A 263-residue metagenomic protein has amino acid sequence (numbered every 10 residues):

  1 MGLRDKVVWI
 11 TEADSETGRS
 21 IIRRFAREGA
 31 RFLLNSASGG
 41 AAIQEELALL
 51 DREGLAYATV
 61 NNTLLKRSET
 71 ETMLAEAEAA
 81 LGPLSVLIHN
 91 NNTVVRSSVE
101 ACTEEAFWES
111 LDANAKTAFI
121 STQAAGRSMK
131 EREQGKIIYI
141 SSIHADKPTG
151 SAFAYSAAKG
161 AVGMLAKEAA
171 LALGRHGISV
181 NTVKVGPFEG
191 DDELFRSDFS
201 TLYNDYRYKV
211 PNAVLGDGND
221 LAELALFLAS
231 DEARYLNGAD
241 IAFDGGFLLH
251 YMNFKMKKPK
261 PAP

Functional and structural regions predicted by a protein language model:
D14-S15: Conserved glycine-rich cofactor-binding loop
S98-L111, Y206: Substrate-binding pocket helix/loop in short-chain dehydrogenase/reductase
T122, A158, A166: Active-site helix of classical SDR
R127, L171-A172, R234: Alpha-helical segment proximal to the catalytic Tyr-Lys
S142: Residue(s) in the substrate-gating loop at a strand-loop-helix junction that position the organic substrate next
G174, S179, L236-G238: Short, small/polar-rich loop/turn modules that mediate ligand/substrate recognition or access, typified
N237-P263: Short C-terminal tail/terminal secondary-structure segment of NAD(P)H-dependent dehydrogenase/reductase domains
